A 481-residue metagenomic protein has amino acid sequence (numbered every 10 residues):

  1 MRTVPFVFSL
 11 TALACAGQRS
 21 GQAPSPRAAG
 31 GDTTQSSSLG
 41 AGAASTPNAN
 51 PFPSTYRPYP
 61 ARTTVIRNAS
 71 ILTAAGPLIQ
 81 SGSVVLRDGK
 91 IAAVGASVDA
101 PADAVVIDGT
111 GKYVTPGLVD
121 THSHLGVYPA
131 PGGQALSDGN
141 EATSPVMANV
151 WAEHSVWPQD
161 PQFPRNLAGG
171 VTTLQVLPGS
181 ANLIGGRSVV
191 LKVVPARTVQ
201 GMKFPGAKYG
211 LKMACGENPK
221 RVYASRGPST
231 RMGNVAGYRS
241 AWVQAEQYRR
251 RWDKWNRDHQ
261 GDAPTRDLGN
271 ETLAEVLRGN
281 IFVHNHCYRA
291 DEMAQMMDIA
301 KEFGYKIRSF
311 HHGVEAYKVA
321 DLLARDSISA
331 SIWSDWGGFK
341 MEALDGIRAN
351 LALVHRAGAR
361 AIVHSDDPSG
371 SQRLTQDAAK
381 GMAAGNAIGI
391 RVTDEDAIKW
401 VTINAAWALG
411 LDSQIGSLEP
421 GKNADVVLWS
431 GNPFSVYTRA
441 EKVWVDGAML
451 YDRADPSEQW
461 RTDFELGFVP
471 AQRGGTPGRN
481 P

Functional and structural regions predicted by a protein language model:
L13-A14: C-terminal motif of bacterial Sec signal peptides marking the signal peptidase cleavage site
Q18-A61, V469-R479: N-terminal pre-domain segments of enzymes
N48-A49, P53-R62, I71, A75-T115 (+1 more regions): Histidine-rich, glycine-flanked metal-binding segment
T55, P60, A130-P131, S137-T143 (+5 more regions): His/Asp/Glu-enriched, well-ordered alpha-helical/loop segment that forms or immediately abuts the divalent-metal
A69, V84, G89, G111 (+9 more regions): Divalent metal-coordination and catalytic microenvironments
A69, W407, E419-D463: C-terminal cap of metal-dependent C-N hydrolases
K112-V189: Metal-associated gating/positioning segment near the N- to mid-region
Q162, L167-H311, R439, V445 (+1 more regions): Polyanionic/metal-chelating signatures
